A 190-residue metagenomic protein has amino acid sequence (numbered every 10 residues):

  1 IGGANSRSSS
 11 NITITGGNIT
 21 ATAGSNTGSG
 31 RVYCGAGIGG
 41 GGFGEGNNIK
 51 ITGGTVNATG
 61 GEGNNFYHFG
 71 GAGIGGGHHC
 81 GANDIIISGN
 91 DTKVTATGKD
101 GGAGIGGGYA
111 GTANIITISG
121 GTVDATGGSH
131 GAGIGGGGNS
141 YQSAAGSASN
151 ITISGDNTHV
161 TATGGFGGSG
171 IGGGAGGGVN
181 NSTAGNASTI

Functional and structural regions predicted by a protein language model:
I1-C34, I38-F69, I74-G98, G107-G127 (+2 more regions): Surface-exposed loop/turn motifs in large extracellular/passenger domains
